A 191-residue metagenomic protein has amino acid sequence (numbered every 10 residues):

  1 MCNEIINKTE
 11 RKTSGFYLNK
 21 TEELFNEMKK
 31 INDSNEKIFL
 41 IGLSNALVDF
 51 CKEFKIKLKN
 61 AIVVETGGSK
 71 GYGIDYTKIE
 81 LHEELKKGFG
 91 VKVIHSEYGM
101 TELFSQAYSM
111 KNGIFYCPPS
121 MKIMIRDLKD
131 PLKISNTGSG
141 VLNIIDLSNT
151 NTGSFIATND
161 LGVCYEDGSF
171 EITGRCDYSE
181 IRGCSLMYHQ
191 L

Functional and structural regions predicted by a protein language model:
N3-L191: Active-site glycine/GP-rich loop and adjacent strand/helix microenvironment that borders small-molecule binding pockets
